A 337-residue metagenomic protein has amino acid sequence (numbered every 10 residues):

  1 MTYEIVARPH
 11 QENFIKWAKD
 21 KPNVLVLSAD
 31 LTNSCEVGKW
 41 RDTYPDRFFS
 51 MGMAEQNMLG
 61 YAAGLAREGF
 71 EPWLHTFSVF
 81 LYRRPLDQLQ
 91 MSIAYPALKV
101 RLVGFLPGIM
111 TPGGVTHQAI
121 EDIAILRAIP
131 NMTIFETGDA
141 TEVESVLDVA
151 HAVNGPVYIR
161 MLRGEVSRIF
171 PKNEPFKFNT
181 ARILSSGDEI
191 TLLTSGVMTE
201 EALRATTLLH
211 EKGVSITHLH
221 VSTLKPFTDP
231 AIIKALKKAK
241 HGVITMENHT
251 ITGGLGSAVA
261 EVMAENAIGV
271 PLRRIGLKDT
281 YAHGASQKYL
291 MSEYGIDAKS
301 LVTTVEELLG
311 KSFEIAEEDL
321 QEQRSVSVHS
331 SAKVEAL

Functional and structural regions predicted by a protein language model:
M1-R160, E165-V166, D319-L337: Thiamine diphosphate
A7-P9, D20-N23, S28, N33-D42 (+2 more regions): Thiamine diphosphate
